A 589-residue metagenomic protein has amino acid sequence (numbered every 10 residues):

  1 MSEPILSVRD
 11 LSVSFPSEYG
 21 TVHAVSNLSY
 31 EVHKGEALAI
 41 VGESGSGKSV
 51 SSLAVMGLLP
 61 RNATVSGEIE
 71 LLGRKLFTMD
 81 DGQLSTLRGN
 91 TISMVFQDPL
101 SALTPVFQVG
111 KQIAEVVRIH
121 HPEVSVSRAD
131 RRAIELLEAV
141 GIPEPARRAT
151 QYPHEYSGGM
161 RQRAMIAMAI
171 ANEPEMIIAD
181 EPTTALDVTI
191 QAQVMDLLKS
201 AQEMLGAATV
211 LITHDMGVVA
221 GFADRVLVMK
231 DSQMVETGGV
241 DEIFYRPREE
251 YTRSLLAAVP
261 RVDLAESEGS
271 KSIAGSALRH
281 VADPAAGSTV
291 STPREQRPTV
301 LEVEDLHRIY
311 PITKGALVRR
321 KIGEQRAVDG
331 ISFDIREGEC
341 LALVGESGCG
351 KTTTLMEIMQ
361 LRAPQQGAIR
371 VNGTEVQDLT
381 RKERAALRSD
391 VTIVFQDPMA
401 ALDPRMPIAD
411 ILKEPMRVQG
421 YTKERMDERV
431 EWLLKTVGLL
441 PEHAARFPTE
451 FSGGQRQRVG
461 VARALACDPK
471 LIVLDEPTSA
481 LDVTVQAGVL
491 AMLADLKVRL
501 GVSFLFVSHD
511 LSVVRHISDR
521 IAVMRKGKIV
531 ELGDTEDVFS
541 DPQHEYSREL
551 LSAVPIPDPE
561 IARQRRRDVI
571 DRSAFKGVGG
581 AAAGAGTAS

Functional and structural regions predicted by a protein language model:
M1-A265, G269-S589: ABC transporter nucleotide-binding domains
